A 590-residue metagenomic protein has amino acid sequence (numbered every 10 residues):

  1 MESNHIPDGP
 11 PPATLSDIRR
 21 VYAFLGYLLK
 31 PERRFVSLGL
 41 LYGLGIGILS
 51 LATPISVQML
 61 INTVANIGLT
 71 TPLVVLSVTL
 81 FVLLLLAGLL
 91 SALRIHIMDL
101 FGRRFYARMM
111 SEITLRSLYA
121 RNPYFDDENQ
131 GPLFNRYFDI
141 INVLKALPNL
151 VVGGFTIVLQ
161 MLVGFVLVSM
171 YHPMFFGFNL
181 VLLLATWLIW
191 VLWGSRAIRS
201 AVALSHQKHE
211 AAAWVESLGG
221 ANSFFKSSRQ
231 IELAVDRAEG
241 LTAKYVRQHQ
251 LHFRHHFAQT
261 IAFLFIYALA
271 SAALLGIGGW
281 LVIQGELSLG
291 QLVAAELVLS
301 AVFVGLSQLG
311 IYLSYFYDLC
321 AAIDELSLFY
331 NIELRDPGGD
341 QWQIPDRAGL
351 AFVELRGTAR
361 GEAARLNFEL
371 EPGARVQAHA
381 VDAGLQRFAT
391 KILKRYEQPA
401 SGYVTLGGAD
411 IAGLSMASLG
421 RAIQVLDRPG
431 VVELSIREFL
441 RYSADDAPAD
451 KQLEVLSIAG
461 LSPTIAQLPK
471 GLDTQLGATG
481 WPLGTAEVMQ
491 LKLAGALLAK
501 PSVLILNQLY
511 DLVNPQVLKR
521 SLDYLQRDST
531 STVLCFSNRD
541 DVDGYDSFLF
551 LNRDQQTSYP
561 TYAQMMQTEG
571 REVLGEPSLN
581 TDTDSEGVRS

Functional and structural regions predicted by a protein language model:
M1-L51, N66, T70-V75, R94 (+12 more regions): Membrane-integrated ABC transporters
R34, N122-P123, N135-L147, V151 (+4 more regions): An intracellular "coupling" helix at the cytosolic face of ABC transporter transmembrane type-1 domains
V36-L90, I97, S169-G177, E286-L289 (+1 more regions): Transmembrane helix-loop-helix hairpins at lipid-water interfaces of multipass membrane proteins, especially the type-1
G43, L76-A87, S91, V152-A203 (+1 more regions): Transmembrane helices of ABC transporter permease
V57, L118-V163: Juxtamembrane loop-to-helix connectors within ABC transporter transmembrane domains
T79-S91, L182-W187, T260-A270, L289-I311: Hydrophobic alpha-helical segments in the permease module
Q230, R254, V302-L334: Cytosolic ends of transmembrane helices, especially the final helix of ABC transmembrane type-1 domains
P429-Q475: Conserved "ABC signature" C-loop
